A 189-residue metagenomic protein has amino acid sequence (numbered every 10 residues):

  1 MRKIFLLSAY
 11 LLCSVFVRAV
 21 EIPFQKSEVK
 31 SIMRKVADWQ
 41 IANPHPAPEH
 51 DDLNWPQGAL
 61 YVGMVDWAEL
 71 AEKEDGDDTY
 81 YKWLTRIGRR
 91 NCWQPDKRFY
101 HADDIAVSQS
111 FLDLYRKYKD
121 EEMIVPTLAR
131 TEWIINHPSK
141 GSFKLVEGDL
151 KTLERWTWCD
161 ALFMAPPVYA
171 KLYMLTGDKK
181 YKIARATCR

Functional and structural regions predicted by a protein language model:
M1-E21: Bacterial Sec-dependent N-terminal signal peptides
V20-I22, G58-D75, A106-D120, M164-D178: Well-ordered alpha-helical scaffold segments within catalytic/enzyme domains
V20-R86, E121-W133, H137-K144: Low-complexity, Ser/Thr/Pro/Gly-enriched N-terminal "stalk/linker" regions
D52, F99-A102, K119, T157: Structural signature of alpha-solenoid helical repeat scaffolds
W83-R116: Blade-loop segments of beta-propeller domains
F143-R189: Aromatic- and glycine-enriched pocket-lining scaffold segments that form the walls of small-molecule binding clefts
